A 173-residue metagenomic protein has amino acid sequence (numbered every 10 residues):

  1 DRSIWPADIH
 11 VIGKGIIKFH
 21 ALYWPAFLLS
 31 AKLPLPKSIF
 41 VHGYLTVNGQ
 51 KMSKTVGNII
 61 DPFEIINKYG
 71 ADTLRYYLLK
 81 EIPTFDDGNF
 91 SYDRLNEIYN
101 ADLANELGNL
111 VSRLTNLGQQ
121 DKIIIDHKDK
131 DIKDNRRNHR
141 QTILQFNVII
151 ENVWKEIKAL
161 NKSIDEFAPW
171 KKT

Functional and structural regions predicted by a protein language model:
D1, V111-N138, I157-K172: Conserved, charged catalytic cores of large soluble enzymes
D1-K14: Active-site cores that bind ATP or allylic diphosphates and position pyrophosphate for catalysis
R2-I4, L28-K37: Secondary-structure transition/capping motifs at alpha-helix termini and the adjoining loop/turn into the next element
G13-I16, I65-I66, L95-E106, Q145-N152 (+1 more regions): Secondary-structure capping and boundary motifs in well-ordered enzyme cores
G43-K128: Catalytic adenosine-cofactor/nucleotide-binding cores of aminoacyl-tRNA synthetases and other
N135-N147, W154: Long, non-coiled-coil amphipathic alpha-helical linker/lever segments that couple catalytic cores to other domains
